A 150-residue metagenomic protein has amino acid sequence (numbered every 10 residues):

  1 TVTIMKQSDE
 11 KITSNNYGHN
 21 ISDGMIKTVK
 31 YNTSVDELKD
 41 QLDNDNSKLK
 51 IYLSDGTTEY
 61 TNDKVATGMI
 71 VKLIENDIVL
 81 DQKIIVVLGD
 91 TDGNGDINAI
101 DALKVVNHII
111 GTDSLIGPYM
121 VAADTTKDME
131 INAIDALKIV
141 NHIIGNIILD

Functional and structural regions predicted by a protein language model:
V2-K6, I84-V87: Interdomain boundary/hinge segments at the C-termini of tandem beta-sandwich modules
N15-D150: Cellulosome-associated attachment modules in secreted, modular CAZymes
